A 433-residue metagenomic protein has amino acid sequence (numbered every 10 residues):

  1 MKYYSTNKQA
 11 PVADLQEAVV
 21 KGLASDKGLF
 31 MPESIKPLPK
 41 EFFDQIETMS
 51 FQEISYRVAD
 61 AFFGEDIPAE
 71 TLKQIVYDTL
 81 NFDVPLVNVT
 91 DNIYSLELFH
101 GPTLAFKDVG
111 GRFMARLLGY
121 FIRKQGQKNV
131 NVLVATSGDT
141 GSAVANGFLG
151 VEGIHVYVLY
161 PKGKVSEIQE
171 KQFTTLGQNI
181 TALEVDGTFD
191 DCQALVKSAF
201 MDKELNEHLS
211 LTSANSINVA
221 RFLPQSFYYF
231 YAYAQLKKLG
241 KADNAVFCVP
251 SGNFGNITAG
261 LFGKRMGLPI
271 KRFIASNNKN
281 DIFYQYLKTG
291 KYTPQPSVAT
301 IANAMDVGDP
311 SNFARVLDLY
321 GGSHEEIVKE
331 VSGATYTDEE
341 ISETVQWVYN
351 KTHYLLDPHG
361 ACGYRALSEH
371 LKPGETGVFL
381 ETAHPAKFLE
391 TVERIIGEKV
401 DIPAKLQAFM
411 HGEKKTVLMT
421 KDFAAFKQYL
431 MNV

Functional and structural regions predicted by a protein language model:
M1-V433: PLP-dependent amino-acid enzyme catalytic core
